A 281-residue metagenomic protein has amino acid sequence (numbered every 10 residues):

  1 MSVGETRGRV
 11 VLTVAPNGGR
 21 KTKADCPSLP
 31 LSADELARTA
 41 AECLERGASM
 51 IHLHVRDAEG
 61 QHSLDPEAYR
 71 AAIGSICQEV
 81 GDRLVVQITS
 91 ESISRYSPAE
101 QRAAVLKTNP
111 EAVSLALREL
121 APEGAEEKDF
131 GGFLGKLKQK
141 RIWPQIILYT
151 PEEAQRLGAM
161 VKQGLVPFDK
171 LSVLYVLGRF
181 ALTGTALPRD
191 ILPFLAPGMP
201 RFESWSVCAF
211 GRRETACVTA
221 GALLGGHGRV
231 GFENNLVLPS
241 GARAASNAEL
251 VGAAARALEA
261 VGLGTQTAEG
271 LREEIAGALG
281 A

Functional and structural regions predicted by a protein language model:
S2-S28: N-terminal small/glycine-rich loop or linker at the start of catalytic domains across soluble metabolic enzymes
V14, A33, Q61-I88, F133-Q139 (+2 more regions): Alpha-helix-loop-beta-strand connector modules within alpha/beta enzyme cores
A33-E35, H62-E126: Active-site beta->alpha loop and helix N-cap motifs at the rims of alpha/beta catalytic domains
L36, C43, H54, V113 (+4 more regions): Conserved, mostly hydrophobic/aromatic
E45-A48, P110, G225-G226: A structural motif
S49-A72, V176-G178, N235-S240: Glycine-rich, proline-tolerant flexible connector loops at the mouths of alpha/beta enzymes
A112-E233, A244-A245, G264: Catalytic alpha/beta core domains of metabolic enzymes, predominantly
T219-A281: Structured C-terminal cap/extension of enzyme domains
